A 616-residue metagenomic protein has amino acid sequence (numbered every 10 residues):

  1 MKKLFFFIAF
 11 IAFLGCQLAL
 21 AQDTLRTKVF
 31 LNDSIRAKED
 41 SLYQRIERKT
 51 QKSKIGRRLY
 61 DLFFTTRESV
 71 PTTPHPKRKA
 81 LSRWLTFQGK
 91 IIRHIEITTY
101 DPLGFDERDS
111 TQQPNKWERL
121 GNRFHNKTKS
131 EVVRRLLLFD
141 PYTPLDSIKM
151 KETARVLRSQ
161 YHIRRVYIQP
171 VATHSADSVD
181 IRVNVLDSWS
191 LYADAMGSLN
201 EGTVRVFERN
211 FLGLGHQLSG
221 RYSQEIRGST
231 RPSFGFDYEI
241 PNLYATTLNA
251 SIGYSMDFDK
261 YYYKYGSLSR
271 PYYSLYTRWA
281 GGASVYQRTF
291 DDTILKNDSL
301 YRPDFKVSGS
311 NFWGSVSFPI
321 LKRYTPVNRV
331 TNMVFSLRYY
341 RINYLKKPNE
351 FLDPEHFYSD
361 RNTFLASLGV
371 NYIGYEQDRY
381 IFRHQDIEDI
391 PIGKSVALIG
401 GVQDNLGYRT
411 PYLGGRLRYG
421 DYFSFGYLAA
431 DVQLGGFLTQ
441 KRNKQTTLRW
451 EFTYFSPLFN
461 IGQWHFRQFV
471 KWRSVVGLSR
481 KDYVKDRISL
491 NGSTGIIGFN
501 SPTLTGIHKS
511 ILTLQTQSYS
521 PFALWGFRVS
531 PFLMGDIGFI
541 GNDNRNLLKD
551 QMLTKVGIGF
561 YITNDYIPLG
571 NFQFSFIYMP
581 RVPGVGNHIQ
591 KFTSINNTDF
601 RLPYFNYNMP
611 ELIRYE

Functional and structural regions predicted by a protein language model:
K2, L20-N443, Y454-E616: Immediate N-terminus of the mature polypeptide
L4-L14: Sec-dependent N-terminal signal peptides
L448-R449: Extended C-terminal regions of large enzymes
